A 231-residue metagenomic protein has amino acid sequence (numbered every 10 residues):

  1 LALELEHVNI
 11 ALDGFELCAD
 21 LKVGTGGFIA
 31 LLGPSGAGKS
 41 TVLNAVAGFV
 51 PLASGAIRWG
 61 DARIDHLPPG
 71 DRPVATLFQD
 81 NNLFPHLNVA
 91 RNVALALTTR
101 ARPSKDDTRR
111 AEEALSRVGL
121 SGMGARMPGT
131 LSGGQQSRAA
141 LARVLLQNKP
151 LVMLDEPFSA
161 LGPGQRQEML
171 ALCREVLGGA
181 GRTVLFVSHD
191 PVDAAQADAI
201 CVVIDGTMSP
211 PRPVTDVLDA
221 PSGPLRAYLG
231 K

Functional and structural regions predicted by a protein language model:
A47: Helix-to-loop junction immediately C-terminal to a conserved catalytic motif
R63-F78, T99, K105, V217-P221: ABC ATPase NBD coupling module
L87-A96: Short coil-to-helix segment of the ABC ATPase nucleotide-binding domain corresponding to the Q-loop/switch region
K105-M123, R174-E175: Conserved ABC ATPase "signature" region
M127-L131, Q135: Conserved ABC ATPase signature
L146-P150: A short, proline-enriched helix->beta-strand linker immediately N-terminal to the Walker B motif in ABC-type P-loop
V152-E156: Catalytic Walker B motif of ABC-type/P-loop ATPase nucleotide-binding domains
